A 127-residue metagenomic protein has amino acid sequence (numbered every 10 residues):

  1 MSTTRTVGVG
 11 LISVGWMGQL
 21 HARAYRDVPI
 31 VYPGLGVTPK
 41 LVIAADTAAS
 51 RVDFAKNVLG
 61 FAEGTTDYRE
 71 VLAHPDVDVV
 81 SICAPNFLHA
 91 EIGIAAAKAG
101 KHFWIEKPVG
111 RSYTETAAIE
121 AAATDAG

Functional and structural regions predicted by a protein language model:
M1-L59: N-terminal Rossmann-like dinucleotide-binding module
T4, H74-V77, A126-G127: Active-site acidic short loop of glycosyltransferases
V31-G36, A99, T124-G127: Short helix-capping segments at alpha-helix termini
A48, L59-A122: Beta-loop-alpha module in the N-terminal Rossmann-like domain of NAD(P)-dependent dehydrogenases, especially those
